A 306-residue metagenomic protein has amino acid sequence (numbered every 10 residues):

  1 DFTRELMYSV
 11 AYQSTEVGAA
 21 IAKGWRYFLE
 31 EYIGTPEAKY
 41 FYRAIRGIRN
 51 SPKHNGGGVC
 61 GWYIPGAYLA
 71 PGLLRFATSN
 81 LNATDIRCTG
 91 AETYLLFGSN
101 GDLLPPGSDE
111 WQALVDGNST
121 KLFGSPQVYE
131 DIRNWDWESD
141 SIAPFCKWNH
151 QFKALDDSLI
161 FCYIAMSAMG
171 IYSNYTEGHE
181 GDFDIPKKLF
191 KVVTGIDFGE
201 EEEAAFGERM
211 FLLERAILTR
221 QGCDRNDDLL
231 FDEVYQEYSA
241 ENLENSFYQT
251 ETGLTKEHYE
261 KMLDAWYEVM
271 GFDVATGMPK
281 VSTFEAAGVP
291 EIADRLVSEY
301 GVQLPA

Functional and structural regions predicted by a protein language model:
D1-A306: Extended C-terminal regions of large enzymes
